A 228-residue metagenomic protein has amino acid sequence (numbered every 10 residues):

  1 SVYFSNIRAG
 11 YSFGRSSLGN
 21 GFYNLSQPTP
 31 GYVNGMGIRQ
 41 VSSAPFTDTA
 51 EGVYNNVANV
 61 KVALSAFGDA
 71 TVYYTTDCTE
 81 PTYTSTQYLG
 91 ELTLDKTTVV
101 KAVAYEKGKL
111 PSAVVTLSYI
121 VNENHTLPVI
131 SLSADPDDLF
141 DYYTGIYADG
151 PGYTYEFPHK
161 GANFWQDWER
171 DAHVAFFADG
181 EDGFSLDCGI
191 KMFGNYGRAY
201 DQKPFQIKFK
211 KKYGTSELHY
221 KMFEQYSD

Functional and structural regions predicted by a protein language model:
S5-D171, F176-G189, K211: Short, compositionally stereotyped local motifs that mark structural "simplifiers"
F67, F176-A178, G189-D228: Conserved oxyanion/phosphate-binding beta-strand-loop segments in alpha/beta enzyme cores
